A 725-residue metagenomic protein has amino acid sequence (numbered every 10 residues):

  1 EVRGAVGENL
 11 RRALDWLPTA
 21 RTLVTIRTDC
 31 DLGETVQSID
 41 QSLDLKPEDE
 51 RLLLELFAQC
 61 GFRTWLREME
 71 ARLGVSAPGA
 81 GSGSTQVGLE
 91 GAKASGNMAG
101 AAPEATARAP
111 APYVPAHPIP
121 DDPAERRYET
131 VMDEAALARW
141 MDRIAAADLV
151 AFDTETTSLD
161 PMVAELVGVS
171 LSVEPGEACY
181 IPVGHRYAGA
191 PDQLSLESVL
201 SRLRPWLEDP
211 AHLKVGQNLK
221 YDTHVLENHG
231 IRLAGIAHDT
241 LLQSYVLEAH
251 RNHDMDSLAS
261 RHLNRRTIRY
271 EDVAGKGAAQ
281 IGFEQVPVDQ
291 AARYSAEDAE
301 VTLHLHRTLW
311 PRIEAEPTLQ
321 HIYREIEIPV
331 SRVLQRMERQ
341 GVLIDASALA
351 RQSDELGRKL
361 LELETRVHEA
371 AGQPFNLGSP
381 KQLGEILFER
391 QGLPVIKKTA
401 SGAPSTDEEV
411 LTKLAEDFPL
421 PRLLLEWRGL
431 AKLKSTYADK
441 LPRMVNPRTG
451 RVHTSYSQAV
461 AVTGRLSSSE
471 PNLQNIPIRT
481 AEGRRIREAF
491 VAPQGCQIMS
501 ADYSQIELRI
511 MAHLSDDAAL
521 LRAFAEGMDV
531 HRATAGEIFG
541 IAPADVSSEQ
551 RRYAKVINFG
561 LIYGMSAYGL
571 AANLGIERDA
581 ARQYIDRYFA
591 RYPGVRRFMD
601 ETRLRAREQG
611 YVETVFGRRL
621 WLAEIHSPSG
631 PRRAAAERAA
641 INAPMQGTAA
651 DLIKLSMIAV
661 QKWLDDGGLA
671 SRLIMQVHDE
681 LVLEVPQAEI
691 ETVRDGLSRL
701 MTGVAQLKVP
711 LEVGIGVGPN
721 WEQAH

Functional and structural regions predicted by a protein language model:
R12, D40-K46, W663-I715: C-terminal structured "cap/appendage" subdomains that terminate the fold
A13-G189, E208, Q217, Y245 (+15 more regions): Conserved "right-hand" nucleotidyltransferase catalytic core of DNA-directed polymerases
D44, Y187, P191, V246-L247 (+5 more regions): Short, contiguous acidic/charged loop-to-helix segments that flank catalytic cores in large enzymes
S195-A211: Short, basic/hydrophobic alpha-helical segments
E227-A237, R251-S257, D517-L521: A short alpha->loop->secondary-structure connector
R232-E248, H262, G527-H531: Conserved beta-strand -> loop -> alpha-helix junction used to position metal-binding or nucleic-acid-contacting
I281-E284, R332, R336-R339, P394 (+7 more regions): Conserved catalytic core of nucleic-acid polymerases
R358-T365, E369-R422, A590-R638, N642 (+1 more regions): C-terminal polymerase-core module
